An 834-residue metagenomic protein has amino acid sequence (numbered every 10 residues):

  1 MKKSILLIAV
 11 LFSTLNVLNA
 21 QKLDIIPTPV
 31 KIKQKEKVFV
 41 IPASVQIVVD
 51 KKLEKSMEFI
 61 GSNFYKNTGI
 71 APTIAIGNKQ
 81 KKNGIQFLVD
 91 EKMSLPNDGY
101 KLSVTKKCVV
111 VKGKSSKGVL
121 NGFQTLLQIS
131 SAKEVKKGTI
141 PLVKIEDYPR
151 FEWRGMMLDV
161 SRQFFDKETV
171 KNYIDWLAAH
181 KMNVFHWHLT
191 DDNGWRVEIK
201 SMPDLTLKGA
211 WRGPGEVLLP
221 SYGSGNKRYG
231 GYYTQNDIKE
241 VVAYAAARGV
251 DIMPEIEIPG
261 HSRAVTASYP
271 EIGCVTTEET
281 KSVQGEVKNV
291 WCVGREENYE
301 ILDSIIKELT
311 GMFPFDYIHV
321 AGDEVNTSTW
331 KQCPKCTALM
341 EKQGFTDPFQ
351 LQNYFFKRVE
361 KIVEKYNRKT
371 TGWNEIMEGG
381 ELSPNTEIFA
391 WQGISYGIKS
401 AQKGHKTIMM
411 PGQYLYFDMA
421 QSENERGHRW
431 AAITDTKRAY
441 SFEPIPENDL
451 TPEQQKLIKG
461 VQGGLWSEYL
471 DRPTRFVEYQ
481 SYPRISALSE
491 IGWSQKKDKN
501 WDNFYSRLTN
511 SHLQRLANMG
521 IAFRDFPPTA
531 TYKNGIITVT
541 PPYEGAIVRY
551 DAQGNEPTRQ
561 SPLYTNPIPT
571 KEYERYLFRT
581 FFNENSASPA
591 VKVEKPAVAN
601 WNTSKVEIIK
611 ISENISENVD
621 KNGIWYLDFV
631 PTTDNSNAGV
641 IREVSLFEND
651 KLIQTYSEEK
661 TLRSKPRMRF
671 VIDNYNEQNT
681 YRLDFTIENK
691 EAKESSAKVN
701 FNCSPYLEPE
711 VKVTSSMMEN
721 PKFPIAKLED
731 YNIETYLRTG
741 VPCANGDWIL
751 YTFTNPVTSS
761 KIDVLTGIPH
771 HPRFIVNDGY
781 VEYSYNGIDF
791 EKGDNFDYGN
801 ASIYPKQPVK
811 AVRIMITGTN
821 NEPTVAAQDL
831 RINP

Functional and structural regions predicted by a protein language model:
Q21-W153, F476, G492-D502, L508-N518: Contiguous, structured surface segment used for ligand recognition
V48, Q495, K499-T603: Short, compositionally stereotyped local motifs that mark structural "simplifiers"
S94-Y299, S304-Y317, R358, I362 (+1 more regions): Feature activates predominantly on carbohydrate-active enzymes
P270, T280, E286-P384, W391-K399: Active-site neighborhood of glycoside hydrolase catalytic domains
T370-E375, L382-T386, Q392-T538: Flexible, acidic glycine-rich loops studded with aromatic residues
P596-S612, N618-K621, D650, K665 (+6 more regions): Disordered, acidic Ser/Thr/Pro-rich linker "stalks" and the adjacent N-terminal cap of the next globular domain
D628-N635, F685-E691, M815-E822: Short beta-strand-plus-loop segments that form exposed binding edges in beta-rich domains
S636-R642, K693-V699, N820-P834: Edge beta-strands of jelly-roll/beta-sandwich modules across compartments, strongly enriched in secreted/luminal
